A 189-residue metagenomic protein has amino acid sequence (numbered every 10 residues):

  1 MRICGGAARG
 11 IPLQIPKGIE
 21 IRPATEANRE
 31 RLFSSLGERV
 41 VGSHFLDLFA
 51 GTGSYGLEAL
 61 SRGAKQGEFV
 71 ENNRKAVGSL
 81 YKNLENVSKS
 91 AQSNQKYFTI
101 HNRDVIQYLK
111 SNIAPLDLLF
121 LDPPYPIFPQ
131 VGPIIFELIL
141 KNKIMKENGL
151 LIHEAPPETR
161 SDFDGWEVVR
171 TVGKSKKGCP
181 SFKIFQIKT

Functional and structural regions predicted by a protein language model:
M1-T189: Class I S-adenosyl-L-methionine-dependent methyltransferase catalytic core
